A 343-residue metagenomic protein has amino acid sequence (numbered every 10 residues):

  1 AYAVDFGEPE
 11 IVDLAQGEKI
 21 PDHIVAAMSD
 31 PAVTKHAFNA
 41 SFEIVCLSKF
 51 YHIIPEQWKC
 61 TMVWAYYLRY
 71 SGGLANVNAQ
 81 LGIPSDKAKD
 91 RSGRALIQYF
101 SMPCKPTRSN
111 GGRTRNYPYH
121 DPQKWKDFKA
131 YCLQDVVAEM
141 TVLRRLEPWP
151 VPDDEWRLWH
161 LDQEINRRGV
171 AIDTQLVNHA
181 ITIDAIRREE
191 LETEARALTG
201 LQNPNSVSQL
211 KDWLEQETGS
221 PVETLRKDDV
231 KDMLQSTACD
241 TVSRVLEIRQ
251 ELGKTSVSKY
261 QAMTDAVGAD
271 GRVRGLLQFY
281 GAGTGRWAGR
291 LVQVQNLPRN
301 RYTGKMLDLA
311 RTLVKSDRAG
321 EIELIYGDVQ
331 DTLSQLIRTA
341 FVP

Functional and structural regions predicted by a protein language model:
A1-G73, Q80, G285, N300-T312 (+2 more regions): Conserved RNase H-like, two-metal-ion catalytic cores of nucleic-acid enzymes
A1-V4, E10, A95-L333, V342: Conserved "right-hand" nucleotidyltransferase catalytic core of DNA-directed polymerases
V25-S29, D331-P343: A short acidic-Thr-Gly-centered motif at the start of a beta-strand
M28, L47-S48, N78, I165 (+2 more regions): Hydrophobic alpha-helix position signal
I54-P55, D86, P152-D153: Short, flexible active-site-proximal loops enriched in glycine and acidic residues
V63-Y66, N76-A79, Q163, D212-E215: Generic alpha-helical structural context detector
G72-A79, R94, V137-M140: Residues on a specific face of well-ordered alpha-helices
L74-K89, V222-D229, V245: A polyampholytic, Gly/Pro-enriched intrinsically disordered region
